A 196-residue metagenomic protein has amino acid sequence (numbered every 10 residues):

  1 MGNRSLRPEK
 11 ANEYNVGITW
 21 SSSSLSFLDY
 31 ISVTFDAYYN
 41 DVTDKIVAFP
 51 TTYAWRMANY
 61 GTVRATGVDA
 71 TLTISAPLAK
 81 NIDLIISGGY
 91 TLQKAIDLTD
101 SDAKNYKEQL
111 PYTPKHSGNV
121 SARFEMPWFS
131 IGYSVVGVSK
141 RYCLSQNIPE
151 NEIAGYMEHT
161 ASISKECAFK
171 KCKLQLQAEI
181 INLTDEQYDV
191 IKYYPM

Functional and structural regions predicted by a protein language model:
M1, K45-Y53, Q93-Y106, S134-V135 (+2 more regions): Outer-membrane beta-barrel translocator domains and adjoining extracellular loop/strand segments of Gram-negative
M1-N40, S121-R123: Structural signature of Gram-negative outer-membrane beta-barrels, strongest in the C-terminal barrel of TonB-dependent
G2-R4, N12-V16, V33, T66-L72 (+2 more regions): Hydrophobic, lipid-facing positions within transmembrane beta-strands of outer-membrane proteins
L6-K10, Y60-T66, L110-K115, I153-M157 (+1 more regions): Short sequence motifs at beta-strands and strand-loop junctions characteristic of Gram-negative outer-membrane
S24, F124-W128, C167-K171: A generic beta-sheet turn/junction motif
F27-V42, A58-Y142, T184: Gram-negative outer-membrane beta-barrel transporters
D36, Q146-I153, T160-S164: Short, glycine/charged-rich beta-strand-loop motifs at protein surfaces that mediate ligand recognition and catalysis
A48, G137-L144, I163-M196: C-terminal beta-signal and adjacent terminal beta-strands/loops of Gram-negative outer-membrane beta-barrel proteins
